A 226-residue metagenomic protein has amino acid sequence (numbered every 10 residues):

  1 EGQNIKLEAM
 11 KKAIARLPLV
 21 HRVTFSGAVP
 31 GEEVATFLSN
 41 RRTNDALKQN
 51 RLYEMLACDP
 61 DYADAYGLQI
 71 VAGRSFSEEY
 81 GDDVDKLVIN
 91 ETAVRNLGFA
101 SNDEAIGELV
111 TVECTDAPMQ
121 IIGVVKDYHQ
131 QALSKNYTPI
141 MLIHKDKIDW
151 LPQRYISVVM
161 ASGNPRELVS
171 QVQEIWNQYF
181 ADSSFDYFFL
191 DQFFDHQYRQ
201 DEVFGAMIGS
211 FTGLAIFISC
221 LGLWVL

Functional and structural regions predicted by a protein language model:
E1, R16, D64, Q69 (+1 more regions): Membrane-proximal juxtamembrane linkers immediately C-terminal to transmembrane helices
E1-N50, M55, D82: Membrane-proximal extracellular/periplasmic loop immediately following the first transmembrane helix
I5, K11-R22, T92, C114-G205: "Rare, low-scoring activations can occur in soluble or secreted enzymes where short amphipathic helices or signal
P30-G31, D146-D149, A215: AMP-binding (ANL) adenylation modules
T43-A72, I122-G123: The feature marks short, hydrophobic/small-residue-biased sequence motifs that occur predominantly
Q49-L52, R74-I89, L109-D127, I148-P152: Beta-strand-rich non-transmembrane domains
P60-R74, V84-G107: Short, solvent-exposed hinge/capping segments at secondary-structure junctions
E202-L226: Hydrophobic alpha-helical transmembrane segments of multi-pass inner-membrane transport and secretion
